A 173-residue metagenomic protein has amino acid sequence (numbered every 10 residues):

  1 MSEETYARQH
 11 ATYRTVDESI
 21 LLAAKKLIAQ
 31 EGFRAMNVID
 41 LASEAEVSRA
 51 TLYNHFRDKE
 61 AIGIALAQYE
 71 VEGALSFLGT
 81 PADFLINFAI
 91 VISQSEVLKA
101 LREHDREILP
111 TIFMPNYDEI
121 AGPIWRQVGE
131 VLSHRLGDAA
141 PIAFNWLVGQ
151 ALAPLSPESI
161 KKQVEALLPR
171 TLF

Functional and structural regions predicted by a protein language model:
M1-E44, A61: Basic, helix-initiating cap at the start of DNA-binding domains
A23-L27, A65, V91, W146: Short amphipathic alpha-helical elements of helix-turn-helix/winged-helix folds
A45-F56: Short hydrophobic/aromatic patch on the recognition helix
F56, L66-A67: DNA major-groove recognition helix of helix-turn-helix
A61, A65, E72-L98: Hydrophobic alpha-helical connector segments
A89-D118: Amphipathic alpha-helical segments used for helix-helix packing
L109-N145: Amphipathic alpha-helical packing segments from all-alpha helical-bundle domains
E130-F173: Hydrophobic/aromatic-rich alpha-helical bundle segments in the mid-to-C-terminal region
